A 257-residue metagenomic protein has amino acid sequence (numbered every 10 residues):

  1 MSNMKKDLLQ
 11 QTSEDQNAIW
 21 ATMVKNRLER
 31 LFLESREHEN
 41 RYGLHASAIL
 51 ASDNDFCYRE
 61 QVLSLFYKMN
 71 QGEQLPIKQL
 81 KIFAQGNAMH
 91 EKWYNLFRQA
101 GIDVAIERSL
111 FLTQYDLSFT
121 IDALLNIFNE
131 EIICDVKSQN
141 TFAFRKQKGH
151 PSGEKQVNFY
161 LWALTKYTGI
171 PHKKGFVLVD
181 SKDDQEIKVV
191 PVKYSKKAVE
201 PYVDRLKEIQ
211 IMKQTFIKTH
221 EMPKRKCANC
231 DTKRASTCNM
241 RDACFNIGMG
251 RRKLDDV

Functional and structural regions predicted by a protein language model:
M1-I133, R145-K146: Metal-dependent nuclease catalytic cores that hydrolyze phosphodiester bonds in DNA/RNA, characterized by
D7-T12, Q16, A163-V257: Metal-dependent nuclease catalytic regions and adjoining charged, substrate-binding loops involved in nucleic-acid end
L31, L63, T141, F159 (+2 more regions): General helical structural elements
L50, D116, G153, C230-D231: A broadly tuned, weak detector of single residues within folded domains
D53, S64-F66, K137, D180 (+1 more regions): Structured loops at beta-to-helix junctions and adjacent beta-edge loops in soluble globular domains
C57, Y160, C238: A residue-level signal for conserved active-site and pocket-lining positions in enzyme catalytic cores
I106-Q214: Mg2+/Mn2+-dependent nuclease catalytic core
